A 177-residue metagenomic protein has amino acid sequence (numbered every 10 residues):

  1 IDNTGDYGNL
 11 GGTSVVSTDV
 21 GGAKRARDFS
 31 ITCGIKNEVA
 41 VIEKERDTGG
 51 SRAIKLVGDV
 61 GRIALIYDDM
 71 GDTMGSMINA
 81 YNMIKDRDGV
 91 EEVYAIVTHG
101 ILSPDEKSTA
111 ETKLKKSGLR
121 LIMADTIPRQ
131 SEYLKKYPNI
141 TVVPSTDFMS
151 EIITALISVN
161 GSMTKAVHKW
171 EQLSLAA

Functional and structural regions predicted by a protein language model:
I1-A177: PRPP-associated nucleotide enzymes
